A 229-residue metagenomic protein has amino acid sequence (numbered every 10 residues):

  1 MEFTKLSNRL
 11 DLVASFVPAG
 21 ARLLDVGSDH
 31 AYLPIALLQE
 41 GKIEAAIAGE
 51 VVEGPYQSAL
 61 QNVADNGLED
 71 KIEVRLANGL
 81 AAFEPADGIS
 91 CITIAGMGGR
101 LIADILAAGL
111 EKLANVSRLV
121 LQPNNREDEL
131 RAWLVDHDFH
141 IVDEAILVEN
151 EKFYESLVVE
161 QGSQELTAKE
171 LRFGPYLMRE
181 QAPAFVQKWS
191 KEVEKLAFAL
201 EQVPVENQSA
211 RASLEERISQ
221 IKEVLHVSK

Functional and structural regions predicted by a protein language model:
M1-G20, I35: S-adenosyl-L-methionine
E2-L6, R100-K229: Class I S-adenosyl-L-methionine
G20-D29: Conserved class I S-adenosyl-L-methionine
H30-I43: Conserved SAM-binding loop of SAM-dependent methyltransferases across substrates and taxa, primarily the Class I
A45-E50: Conserved SAM-binding motif I beta-strand of class I
E53-Q57: Short alpha-helix immediately C-terminal to the canonical SAM-binding loop
L60-A86: S-adenosyl-L-methionine
G88-G96: Short SAM/SAH-binding signature in class I
